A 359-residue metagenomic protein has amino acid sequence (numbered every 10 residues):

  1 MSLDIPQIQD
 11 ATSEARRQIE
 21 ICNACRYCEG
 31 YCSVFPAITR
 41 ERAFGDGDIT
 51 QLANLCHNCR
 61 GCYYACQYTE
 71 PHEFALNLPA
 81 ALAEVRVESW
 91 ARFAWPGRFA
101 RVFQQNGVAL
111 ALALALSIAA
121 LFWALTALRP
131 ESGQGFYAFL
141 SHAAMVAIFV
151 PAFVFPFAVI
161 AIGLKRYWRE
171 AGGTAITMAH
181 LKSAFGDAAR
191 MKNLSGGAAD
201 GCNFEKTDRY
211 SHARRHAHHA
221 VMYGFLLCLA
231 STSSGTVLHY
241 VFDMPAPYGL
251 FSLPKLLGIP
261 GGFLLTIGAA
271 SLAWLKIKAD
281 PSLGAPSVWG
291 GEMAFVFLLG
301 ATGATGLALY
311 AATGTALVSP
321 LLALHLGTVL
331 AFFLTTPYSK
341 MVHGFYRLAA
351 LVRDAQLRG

Functional and structural regions predicted by a protein language model:
M1-D10: A detector for short, charged/polar N-terminal pre-domain segments
L3-D4, A37-I38, A316: Short, flexible segments with low predicted structural confidence
Q9-N23, D46-R60: Immediate flanking context of iron-sulfur cluster ligation sites
N23, H57, A75-L76, G261 (+2 more regions): Residue-level detector of secondary-structure boundary/capping sites
N23-F44, T50-Q51, G61-S89: Iron-sulfur cluster-binding cysteine motifs and their immediate structural context in ferredoxin-like electron-transfer
N58-Y64, A301-G303: A generic, lipid-embedded transmembrane alpha helix
A83, S89-G359: Membrane-embedded alpha-helical bundles of multi-pass integral membrane proteins
